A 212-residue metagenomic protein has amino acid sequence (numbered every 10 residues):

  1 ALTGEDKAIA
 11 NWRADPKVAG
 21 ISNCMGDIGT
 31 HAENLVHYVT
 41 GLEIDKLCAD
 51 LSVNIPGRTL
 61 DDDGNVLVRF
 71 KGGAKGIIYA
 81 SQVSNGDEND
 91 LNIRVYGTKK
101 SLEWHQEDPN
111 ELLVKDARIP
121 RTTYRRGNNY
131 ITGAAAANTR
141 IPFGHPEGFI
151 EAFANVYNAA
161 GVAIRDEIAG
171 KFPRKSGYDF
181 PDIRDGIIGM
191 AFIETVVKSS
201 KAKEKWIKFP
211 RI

Functional and structural regions predicted by a protein language model:
A1-R58, N65, L112, K203: Predominantly a Rossmann-like dinucleotide-binding segment in NAD(P)-dependent oxidoreductases
T3-I9, R13, Y38, K46 (+3 more regions): C-terminal glycine/acidic-rich active-site capping loop/insertion
T30, P56, Y79-D87, G148: Glycine-rich phosphate/pyrophosphate-binding beta-alpha loops
A32-E33, V156-G161, I193: A general structural signal for well-ordered alpha-helical segments in protein cores
I77-A80, W104-H105: Beta-strand scaffold of nucleotide-dependent catalytic cores
I187-S200: C-terminal hydrophobic helical "lid"/dimerization subdomain of Rossmann-like NAD(P)H-dependent oxidoreductases
K198-I212: C-terminal capping/lid region of NAD(P)-dependent oxidoreductase domains
